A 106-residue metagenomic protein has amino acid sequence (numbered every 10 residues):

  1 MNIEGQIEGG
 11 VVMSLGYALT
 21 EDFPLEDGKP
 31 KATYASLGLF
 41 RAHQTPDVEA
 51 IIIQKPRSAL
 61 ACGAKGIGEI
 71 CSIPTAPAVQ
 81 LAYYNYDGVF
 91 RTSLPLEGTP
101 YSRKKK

Functional and structural regions predicted by a protein language model:
M1-K106: C-terminal catalytic domains of large/alpha subunits in multi-subunit enzymes
